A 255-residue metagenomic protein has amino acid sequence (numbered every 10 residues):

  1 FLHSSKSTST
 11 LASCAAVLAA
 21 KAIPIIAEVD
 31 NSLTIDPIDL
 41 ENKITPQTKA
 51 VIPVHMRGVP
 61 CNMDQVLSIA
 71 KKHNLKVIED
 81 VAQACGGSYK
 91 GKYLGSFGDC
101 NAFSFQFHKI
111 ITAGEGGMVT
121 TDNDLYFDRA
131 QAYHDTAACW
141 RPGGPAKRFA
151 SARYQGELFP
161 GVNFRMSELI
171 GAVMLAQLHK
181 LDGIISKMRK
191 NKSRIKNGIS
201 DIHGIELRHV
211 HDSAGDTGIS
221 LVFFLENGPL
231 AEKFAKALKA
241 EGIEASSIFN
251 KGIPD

Functional and structural regions predicted by a protein language model:
F1, I25, V77-I78, A102 (+2 more regions): Structural detector of well-ordered beta-strand residues that form the stable sheet scaffold of enzyme domains
F1-A84, S88: PLP-dependent aminotransferase-like
M56, L178, F223-N227: Conserved donor-binding loops in enzymes that form glycosidic bonds
L67-K76, A113, M118-C139, P229 (+1 more regions): Basic phosphate/pyrophosphate-binding loop/patch that engages nucleotide-derived ligands
A84-K90, F97-S220: Active-site region of PLP-dependent enzymes
R208-D255: Conserved PLP-binding catalytic core of the aspartate aminotransferase-like
